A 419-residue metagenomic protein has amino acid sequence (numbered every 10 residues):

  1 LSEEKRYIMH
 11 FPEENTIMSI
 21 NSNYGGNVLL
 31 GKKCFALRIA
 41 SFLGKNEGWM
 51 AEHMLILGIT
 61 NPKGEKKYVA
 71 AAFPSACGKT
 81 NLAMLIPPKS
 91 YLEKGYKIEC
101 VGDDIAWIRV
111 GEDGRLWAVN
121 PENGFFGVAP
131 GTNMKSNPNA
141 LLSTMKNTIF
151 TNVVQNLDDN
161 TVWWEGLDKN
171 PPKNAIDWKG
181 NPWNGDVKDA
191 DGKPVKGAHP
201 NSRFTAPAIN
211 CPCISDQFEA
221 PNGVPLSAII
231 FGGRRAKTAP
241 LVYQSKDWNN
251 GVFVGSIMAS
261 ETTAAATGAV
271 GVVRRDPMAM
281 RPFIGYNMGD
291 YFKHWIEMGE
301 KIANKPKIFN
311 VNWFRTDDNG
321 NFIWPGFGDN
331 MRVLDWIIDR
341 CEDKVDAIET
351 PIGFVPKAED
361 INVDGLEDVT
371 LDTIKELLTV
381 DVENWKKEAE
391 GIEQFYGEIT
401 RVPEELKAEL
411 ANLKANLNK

Functional and structural regions predicted by a protein language model:
L1-H53: Charged, amphipathic alpha-helical linker segments immediately N-terminal to NTP-binding catalytic cores
E3-E4, V128-N133, P138-K146, F150-K419: Conserved NTP phosphate-binding and transfer environment spanning the P-loop NTPase/kinase superfamily
S19, Y24, A36-F42, T60-A72 (+2 more regions): Glycine- and acidic
H53-N61: Pre-Walker A adenine-sensing motif
T60-G64, R109-R115: Short acidic-glycine loop/turn motifs at beta-strand connectors
K66-Y91: Glycine-rich phosphate-binding P-loop
E93-V110: Short beta-strand-centered segment that lines the nucleotide-binding/catalytic pocket of NTP-utilizing
D113-F125: A short alpha/beta connector and helix-capping loop motif
